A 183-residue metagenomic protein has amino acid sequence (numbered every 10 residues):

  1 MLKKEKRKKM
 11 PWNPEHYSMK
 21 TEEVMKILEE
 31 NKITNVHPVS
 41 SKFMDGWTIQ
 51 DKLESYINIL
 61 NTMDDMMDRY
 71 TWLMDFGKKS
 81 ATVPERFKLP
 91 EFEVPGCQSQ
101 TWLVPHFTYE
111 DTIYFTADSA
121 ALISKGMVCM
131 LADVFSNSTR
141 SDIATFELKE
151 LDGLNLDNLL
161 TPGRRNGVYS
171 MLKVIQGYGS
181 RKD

Functional and structural regions predicted by a protein language model:
L2-M10: Short Lys/Arg-rich cationic patches that frequently serve as NLS/NoLS or arginine-rich RNA/DNA-binding motifs
W12, S119, S141, F146 (+1 more regions): C-terminal binding/interaction regions
W12-M44, I57: Intrinsically disordered, low-complexity regions enriched in acidic/Ser/Thr/Pro/Gln residues
D45-K88: Extended low-complexity intrinsically disordered regions
D51, S55, W102-T116: Short amphipathic alpha-helical segments and their helix-coil junctions
E85-T101, P105-H106: Structured beta-strand/loop patches that form or line metal/cofactor-binding pockets in enzymes
T112-S124, V128-C129: Glycine-rich active-site/cofactor-binding loop and its immediate structural neighborhood
M127-T139: Alpha-helical support elements that line or immediately flank enzyme active sites and cofactor-binding pockets
